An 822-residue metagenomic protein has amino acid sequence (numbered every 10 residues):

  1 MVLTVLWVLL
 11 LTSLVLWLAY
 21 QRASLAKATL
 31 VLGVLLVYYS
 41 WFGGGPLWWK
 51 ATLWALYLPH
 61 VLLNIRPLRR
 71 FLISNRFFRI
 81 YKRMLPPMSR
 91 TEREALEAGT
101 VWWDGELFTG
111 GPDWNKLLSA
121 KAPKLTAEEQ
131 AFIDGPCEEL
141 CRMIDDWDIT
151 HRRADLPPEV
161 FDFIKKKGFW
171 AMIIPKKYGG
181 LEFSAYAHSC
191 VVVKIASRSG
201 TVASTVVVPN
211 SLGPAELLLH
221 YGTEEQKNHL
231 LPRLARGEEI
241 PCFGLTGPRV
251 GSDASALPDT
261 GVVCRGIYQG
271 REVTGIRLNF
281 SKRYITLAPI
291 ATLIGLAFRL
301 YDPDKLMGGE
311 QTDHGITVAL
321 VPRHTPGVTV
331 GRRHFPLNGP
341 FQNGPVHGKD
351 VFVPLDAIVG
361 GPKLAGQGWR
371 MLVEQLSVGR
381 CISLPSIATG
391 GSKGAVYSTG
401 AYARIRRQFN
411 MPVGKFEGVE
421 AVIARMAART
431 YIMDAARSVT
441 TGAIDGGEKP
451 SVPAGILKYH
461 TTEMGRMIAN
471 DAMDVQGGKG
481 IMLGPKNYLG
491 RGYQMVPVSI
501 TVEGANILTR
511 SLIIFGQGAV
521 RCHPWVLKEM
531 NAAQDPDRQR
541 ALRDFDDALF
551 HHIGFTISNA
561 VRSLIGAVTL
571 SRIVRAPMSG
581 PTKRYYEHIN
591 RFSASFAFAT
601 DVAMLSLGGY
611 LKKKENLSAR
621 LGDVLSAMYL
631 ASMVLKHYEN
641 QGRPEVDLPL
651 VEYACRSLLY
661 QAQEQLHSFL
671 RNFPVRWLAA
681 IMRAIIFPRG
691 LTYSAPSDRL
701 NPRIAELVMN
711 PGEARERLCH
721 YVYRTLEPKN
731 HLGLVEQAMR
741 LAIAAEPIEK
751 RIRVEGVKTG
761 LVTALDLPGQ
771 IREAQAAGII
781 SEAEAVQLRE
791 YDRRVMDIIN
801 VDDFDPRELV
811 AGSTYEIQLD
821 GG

Functional and structural regions predicted by a protein language model:
W7-L16, A28-Y38, W48, T52-P209 (+5 more regions): Amphipathic, small/basic residue-rich leader segments at the start of a protein or domain
R271-T329: A short core secondary-structure module
P326-F352: Flexible, small-/acidic-enriched active-site or ligand-binding loops
N343, V351-F352, I358-M371, V475-Y493: Flexible glycine/proline-rich, aromatic-decorated loop/lid segments
H347-R380, Y397-G414, N559-K583, F592-K612: A glycine-rich, basic-preceded beta-loop-alpha segment at the flavin cofactor/substrate interface of flavin-utilizing
G418-D445, N470-M473, S626-H637: Loop-to-helix element that buttresses phosphate recognition and phosphoryl-transfer chemistry
E448-G480, P649-A662: Charged, glycine-rich active-site and insertion segments that engage polyanionic ligands
H551-G822: C-terminal amphipathic alpha-helical interaction region
